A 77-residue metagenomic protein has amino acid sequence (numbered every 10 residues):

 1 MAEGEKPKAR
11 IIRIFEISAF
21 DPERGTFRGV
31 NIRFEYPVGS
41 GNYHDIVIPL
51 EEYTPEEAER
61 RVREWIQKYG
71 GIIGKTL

Functional and structural regions predicted by a protein language model:
A2-K8, I14, S40-L77: Acidic, low-complexity intrinsically disordered segments
A2-S40: N-terminal acidic leader/helix
